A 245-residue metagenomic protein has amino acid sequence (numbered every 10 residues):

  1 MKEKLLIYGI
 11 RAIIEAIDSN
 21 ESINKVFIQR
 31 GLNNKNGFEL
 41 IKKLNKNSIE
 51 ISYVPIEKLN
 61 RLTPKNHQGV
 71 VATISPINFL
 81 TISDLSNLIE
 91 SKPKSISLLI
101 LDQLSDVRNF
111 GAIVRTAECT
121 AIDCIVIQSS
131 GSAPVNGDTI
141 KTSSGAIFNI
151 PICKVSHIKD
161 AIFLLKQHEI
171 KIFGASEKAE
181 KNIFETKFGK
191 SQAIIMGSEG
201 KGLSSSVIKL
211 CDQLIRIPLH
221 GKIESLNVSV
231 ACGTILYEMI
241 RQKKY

Functional and structural regions predicted by a protein language model:
M1-L88: N-terminal positively charged helical leader segments and presequences
G9, D102, N109, S225-N227: Active-site helix-initiating loop/hinge in glycosyltransferases
I14, S19-N20, N24, K141-A146 (+1 more regions): Structured adenosyl-cofactor binding patch, chiefly the S-adenosyl-L-methionine
E15-E21, N87-K181: RNA substrate-binding interface of SAM-dependent RNA methyltransferases
N45, I162-K166, I240: Surface-exposed amphipathic alpha-helices with a cationic face
P55, S75, D102, Q128-S129 (+5 more regions): Short beta->alpha connector loops at strand-helix junctions that form conserved, small/polar/Pro-enriched
E57-L62, F79-L80, I158-I162, E180-K181 (+1 more regions): A short acidic, often aromatic-flanked loop/helix-cap motif at beta-alpha or helix-coil junctions that lines enzyme
F173-N227: Active-site/ligand-binding-proximal alpha/beta "capping" segment
